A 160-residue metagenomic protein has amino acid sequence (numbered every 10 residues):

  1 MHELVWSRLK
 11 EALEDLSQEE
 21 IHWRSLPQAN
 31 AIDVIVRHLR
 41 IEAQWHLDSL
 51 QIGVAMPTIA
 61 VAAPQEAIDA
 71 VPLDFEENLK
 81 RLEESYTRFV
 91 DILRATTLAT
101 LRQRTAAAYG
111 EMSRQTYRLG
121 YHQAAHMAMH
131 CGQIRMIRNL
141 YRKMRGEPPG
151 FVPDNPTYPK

Functional and structural regions predicted by a protein language model:
H2-K10, Q18-Q65, A107-K160: Short, contiguous alpha-helical
L16-E19, R94: Short, solvent-exposed, charged loop/turn and helix-capping segments that join or cap alpha-helices on peripheral
A67-A107, Q115-A128: Acidic/histidine-rich alpha-helical segments that form the ligand environment of transition-metal centers
